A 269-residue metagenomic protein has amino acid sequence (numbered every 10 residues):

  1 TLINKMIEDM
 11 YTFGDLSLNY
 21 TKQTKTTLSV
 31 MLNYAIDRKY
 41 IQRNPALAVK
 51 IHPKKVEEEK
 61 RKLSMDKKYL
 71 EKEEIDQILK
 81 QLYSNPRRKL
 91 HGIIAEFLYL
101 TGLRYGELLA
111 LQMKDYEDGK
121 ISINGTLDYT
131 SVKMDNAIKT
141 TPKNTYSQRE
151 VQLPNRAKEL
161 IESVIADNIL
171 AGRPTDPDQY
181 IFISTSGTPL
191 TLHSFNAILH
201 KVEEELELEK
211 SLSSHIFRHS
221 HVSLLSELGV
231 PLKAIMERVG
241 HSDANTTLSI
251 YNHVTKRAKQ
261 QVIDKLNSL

Functional and structural regions predicted by a protein language model:
T1-Y40, P86-K89, P189-S194, K210-S213: N-terminal core-binding DNA-recognition domain of tyrosine site-specific recombinases/integrases
L18, K22, T26, D37 (+5 more regions): Basic, Lys/Arg- and aromatic-enriched nucleic-acid-binding interface segment
N19, D37, I93-E96, L100-E107 (+5 more regions): C-terminal catalytic core of tyrosine-transesterase DNA break-rejoin enzymes
D37-L47, D118, G125-V132, A166-P174: Proline-centered turn/helix-capping motifs that create local helix->coil transitions or kinks
K50-K54, A110-S163: Conserved tyrosine-mediated DNA breakage-rejoining catalytic core shared by Y-recombinases
K67, Y83-P86, A137-Q148, I183-L190 (+2 more regions): Short, contiguous acidic/charged loop-to-helix segments that flank catalytic cores in large enzymes
E71-D76, P154-E209: Active-site/catalytic core of tyrosine-dependent DNA strand-transfer enzymes
K133-I138, L228, S249-L269: DNA/chromatin major-groove-contacting recognition/catalytic segments
